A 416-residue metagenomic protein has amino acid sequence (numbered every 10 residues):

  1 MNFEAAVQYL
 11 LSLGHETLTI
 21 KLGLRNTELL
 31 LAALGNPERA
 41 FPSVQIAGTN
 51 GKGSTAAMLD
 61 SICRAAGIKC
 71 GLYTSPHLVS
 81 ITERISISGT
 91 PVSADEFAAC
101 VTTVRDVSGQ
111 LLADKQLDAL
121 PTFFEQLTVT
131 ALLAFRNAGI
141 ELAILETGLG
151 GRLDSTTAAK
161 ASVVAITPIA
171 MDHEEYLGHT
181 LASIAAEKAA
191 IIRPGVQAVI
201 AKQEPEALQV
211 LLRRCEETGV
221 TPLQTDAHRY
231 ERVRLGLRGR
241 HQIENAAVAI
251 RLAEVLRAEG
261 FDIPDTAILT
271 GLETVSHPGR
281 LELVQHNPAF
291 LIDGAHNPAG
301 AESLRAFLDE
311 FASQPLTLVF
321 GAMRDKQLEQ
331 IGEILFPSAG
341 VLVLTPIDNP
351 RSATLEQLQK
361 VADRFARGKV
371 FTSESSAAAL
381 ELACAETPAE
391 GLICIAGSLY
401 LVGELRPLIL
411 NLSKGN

Functional and structural regions predicted by a protein language model:
M1-N50, S54-K69, L78-V79, G139 (+2 more regions): N-terminal leader/targeting and accessory segments in enzymes
I20, L24, E28-A32, N36-R39 (+2 more regions): ATP-dependent carboxylate-amine ligase catalytic core
A40, N137, L142-T147, D154-A165 (+3 more regions): Nucleotide phosphate-binding/pyrophosphate-handling subdomain across enzymes that bind or process nucleotide phosphates
L59-R64, F135, L256, A362: Hydrophobic alpha-helical packing residues
P76, S80-T103, E175-I192, L212-R214 (+2 more regions): Active-site-proximal loop->helix
L149-L153, A159-T218, L328-E329: Conserved catalytic-core segment of NTP-binding enzymes
A201-L223, A289-F290, P298, G332-L392: C-terminal helical cap/extension that packs against the catalytic core of soluble nucleotide-cofactor enzymes
S398: Active-site-proximal loop/hinge segments that shape catalytic or ion-binding/gating pockets
